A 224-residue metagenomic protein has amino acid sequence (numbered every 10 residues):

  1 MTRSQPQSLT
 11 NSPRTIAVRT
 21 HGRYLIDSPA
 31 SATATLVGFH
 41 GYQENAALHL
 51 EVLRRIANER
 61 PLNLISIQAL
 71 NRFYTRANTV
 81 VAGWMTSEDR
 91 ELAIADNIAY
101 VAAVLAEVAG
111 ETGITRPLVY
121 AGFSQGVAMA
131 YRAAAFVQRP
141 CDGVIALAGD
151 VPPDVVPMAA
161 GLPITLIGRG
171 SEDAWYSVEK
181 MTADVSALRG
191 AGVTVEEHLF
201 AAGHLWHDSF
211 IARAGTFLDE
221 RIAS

Functional and structural regions predicted by a protein language model:
R3, L9, R14-T115: Serine-hydrolase catalytic machinery in alpha/beta-hydrolase-like enzymes
E51, R132-F136: Active-site signature of alpha/beta-hydrolase-fold catalytic machinery across serine- and Asp/Cys-nucleophile hydrolases
Y120-G122, L147: Short beta-strand immediately N-terminal to the catalytic nucleophile in serine-hydrolase-like folds
G122-G126, A130: Gly/Ala-rich beta-loop-alpha elbow adjacent to hydrolase catalytic centers
R139-V151: A conserved short beta-strand
V151-I164: Conserved serine/cysteine hydrolase catalytic core
L166-R169, D173: Short beta-strand/loop motif that positions the catalytic acidic residue of the alpha/beta-hydrolase fold
V178-S224: C-terminal catalytic histidine-bearing segment of alpha/beta-hydrolase fold enzymes
